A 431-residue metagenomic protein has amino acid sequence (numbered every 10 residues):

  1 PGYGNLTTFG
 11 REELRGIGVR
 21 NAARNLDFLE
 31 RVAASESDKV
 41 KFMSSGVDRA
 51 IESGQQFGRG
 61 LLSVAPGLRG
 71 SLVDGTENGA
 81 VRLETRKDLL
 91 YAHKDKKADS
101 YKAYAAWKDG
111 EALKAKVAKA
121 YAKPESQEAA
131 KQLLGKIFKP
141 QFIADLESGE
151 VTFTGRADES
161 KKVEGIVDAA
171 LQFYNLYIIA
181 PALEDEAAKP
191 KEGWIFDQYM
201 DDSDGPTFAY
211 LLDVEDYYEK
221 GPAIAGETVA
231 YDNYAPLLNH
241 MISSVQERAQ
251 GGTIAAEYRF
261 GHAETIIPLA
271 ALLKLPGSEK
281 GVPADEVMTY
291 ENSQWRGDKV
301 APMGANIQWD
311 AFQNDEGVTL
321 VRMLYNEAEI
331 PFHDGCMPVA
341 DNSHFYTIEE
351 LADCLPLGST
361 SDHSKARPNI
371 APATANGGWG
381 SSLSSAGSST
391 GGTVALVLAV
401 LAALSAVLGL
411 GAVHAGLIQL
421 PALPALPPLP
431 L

Functional and structural regions predicted by a protein language model:
P1-K41, S45-E257, G261-G380, G391 (+1 more regions): Signature for phosphate-centric chemistry
Y325, I370-L431: Composition-driven, intrinsically disordered low-complexity tracts enriched in small residues
